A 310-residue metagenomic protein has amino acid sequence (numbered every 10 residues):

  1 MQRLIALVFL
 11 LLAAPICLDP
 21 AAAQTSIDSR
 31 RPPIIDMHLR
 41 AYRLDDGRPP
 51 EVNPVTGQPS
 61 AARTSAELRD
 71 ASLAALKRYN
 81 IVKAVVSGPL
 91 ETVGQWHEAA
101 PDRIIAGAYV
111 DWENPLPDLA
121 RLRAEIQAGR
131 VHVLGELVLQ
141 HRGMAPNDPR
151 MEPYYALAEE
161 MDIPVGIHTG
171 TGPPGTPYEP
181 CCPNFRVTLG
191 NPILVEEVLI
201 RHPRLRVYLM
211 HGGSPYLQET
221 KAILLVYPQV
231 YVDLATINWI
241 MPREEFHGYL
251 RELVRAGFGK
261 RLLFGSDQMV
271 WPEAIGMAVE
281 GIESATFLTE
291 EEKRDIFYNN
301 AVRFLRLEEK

Functional and structural regions predicted by a protein language model:
R3-L4, L18-P20, Q24-M37, D46-G47 (+3 more regions): Mid-to-C-terminal alpha-helical segments outside catalytic/metal-binding sites
A6-C17: Bacterial N-terminal signal peptides
T25, L90-Y178, N184-L189: Active-site gating/metal-coordination segments in enzymes
I34-L44, G166-G170, L209: Histidine-centered catalytic micro-motifs
H38, L76, L134, A158 (+5 more regions): Conserved, mostly hydrophobic/aromatic
Y42-L44, E91-G94, E113-N114, H141-R142 (+4 more regions): Active-site environment of divalent metal-dependent phosphoester hydrolases
R43-E67, P173-C181, P228-Y231: Active-site gating loops and adjacent loop-to-helix segments of metal-dependent hydrolytic enzymes
H132-V133, N147-L263: Catalytic pocket-lining loop regions of alpha/beta-barrel enzymes, especially the amidohydrolase/enolase/GH5 lineages
